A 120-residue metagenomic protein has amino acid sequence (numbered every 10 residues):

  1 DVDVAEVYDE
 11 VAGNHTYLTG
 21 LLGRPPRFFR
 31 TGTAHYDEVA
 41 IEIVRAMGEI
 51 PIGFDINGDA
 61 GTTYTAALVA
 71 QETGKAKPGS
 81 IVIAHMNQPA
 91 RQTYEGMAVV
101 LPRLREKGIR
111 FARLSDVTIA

Functional and structural regions predicted by a protein language model:
D1-Y8, A34, T63, N87 (+1 more regions): Soluble non-cytosolic domains of exported or imported proteins
V2, V39-E42, E95-V99: Generic recognition of short, well-ordered alpha-helical segments
V4-H35, E42, Q71-H85, R103: CE4/NodB-like, metal-dependent polysaccharide N-deacetylase domain that modifies extracellular/periplasmic N-acetylated
N14, G61, A67, V82 (+1 more regions): Sparse, context-dependent recognition of short Cys/His-centered cofactor- or disulfide-binding micro-motifs
P25, H35, A40-K75, I109-I119: His/Asp/Glu-enriched short active-site or ligand-binding loop at hydrolase and phosphoryl-transfer sites
D55, H85-M86: Short, histidine-centered active-site or binding-site loop motifs used for metal coordination, general acid-base
R91-A120: C-terminal domain-boundary segment and adjacent tail
